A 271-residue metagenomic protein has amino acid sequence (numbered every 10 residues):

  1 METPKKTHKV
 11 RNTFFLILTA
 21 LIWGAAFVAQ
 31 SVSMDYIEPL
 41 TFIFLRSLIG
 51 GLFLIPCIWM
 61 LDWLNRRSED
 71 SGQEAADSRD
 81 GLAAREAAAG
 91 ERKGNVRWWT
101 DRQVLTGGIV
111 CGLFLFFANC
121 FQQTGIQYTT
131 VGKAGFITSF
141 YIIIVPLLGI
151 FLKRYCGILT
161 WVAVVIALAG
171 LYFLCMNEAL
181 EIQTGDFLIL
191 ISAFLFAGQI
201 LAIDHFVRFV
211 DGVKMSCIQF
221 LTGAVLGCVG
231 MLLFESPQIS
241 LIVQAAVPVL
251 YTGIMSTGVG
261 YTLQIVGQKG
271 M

Functional and structural regions predicted by a protein language model:
E2-L45, G50, L54, A75 (+5 more regions): Glycine-/small-residue-enriched transmembrane alpha-helix faces in small-molecule transporters and effluxers
A26, W59-R67, G72-R79, R85-I137 (+2 more regions): Specific transmembrane alpha-helical segments of multi-pass solute transporters/efflux pumps, especially DMT/EamA
T41-L52, N119-R154, S192: Specific alpha-helical transmembrane segments that line the substrate/conduction pathway and gating interfaces
L45, A134-F140, I203-V225, G253-M271: Helix-helix packing/entry segments at the starts of transmembrane helices
L54, C156-M176, F196, V225-G227 (+1 more regions): Hydrophobic transmembrane alpha-helices of multi-pass small-molecule transport proteins
L54, V145-P146, E181-E235, L263: Transmembrane alpha-helical segments that form core, pore/gating elements of small-molecule transporters/exporters
L105-T106, T138, F151-G170, I182-L188 (+1 more regions): Loop-to-transmembrane alpha-helix entry segments
T124-T129, C175-T184, E235-L241: Membrane-interface helix caps and helix-loop-helix hairpins in membrane proteins
